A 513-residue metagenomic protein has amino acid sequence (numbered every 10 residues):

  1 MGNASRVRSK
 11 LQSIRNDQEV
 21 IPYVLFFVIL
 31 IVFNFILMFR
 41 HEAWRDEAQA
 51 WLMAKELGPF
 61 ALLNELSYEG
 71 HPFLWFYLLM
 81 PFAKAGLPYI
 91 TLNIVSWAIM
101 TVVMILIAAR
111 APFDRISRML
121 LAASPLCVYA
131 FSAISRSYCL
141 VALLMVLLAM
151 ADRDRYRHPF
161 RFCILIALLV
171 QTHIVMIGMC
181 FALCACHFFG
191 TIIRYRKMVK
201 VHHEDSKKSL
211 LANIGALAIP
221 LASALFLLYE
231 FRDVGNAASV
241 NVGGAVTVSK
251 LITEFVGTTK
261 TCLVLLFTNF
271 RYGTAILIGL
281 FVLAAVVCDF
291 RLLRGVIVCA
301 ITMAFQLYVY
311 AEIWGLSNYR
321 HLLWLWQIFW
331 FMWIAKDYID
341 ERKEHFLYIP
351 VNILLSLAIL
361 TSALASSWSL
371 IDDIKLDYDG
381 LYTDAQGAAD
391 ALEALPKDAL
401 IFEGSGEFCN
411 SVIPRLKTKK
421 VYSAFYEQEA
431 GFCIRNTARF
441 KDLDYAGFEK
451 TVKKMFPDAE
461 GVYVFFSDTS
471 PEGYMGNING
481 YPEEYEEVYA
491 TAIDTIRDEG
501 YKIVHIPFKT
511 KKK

Functional and structural regions predicted by a protein language model:
Q18-R45, L217-D233, F305-Y308: Transmembrane signal-anchor helices characteristic of membrane glycosylation enzymes that use polyprenol
L25, G215-I219, L277-G279, I339-L370: Signature aromatic-anchored transmembrane alpha helix within multi-pass, membrane-resident enzymes that catalyze glycan
V28, I94-M119, L283-V286: Transmembrane-helix motifs of polytopic, lipid-linked glycan transferases
W51-M53, G58-I90, I94: Short hydrophobic/aromatic helix or loop-helix immediately within or flanking a transmembrane segment in polytopic
A61-L62, C127-Y129, V146-L148, P159-A185: Membrane-interface alpha helices of multi-pass inner-membrane proteins
A133-C139: Short acidic/glycine- and proline-prone juxtamembrane loop motifs at membrane-interface regions of multi-pass membrane
A363-F425: Membrane-embedded, lumen/periplasm-facing catalytic core of multi-pass transferases that use lipid-linked donors
K397, G404, K417-K513: Luminal/periplasmic acceptor-recognition loop/helix of membrane-associated glycosyltransferases
